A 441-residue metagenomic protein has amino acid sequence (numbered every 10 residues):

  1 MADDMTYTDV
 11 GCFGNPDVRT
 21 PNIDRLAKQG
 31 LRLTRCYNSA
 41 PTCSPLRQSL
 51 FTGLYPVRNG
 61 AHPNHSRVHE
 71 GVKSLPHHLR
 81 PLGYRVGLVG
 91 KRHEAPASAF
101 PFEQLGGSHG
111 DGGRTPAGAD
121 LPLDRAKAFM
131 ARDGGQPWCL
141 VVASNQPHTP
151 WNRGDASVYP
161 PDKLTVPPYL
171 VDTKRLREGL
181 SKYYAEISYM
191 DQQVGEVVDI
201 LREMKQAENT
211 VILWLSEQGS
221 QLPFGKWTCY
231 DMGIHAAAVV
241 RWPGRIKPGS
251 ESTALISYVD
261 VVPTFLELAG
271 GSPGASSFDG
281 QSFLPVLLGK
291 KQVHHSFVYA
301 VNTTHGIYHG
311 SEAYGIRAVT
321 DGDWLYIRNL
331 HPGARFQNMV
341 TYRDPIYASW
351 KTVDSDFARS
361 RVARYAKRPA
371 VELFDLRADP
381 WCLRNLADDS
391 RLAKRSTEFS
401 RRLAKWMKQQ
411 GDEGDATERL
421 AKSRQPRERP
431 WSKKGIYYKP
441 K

Functional and structural regions predicted by a protein language model:
M1-E372, P380-K408, D412-D415, R427-K441: Formylglycine-dependent sulfatase
R419-R424: A glycine-rich phosphate-binding loop feature that marks nucleotide/adenosyl-phosphate handling sites
